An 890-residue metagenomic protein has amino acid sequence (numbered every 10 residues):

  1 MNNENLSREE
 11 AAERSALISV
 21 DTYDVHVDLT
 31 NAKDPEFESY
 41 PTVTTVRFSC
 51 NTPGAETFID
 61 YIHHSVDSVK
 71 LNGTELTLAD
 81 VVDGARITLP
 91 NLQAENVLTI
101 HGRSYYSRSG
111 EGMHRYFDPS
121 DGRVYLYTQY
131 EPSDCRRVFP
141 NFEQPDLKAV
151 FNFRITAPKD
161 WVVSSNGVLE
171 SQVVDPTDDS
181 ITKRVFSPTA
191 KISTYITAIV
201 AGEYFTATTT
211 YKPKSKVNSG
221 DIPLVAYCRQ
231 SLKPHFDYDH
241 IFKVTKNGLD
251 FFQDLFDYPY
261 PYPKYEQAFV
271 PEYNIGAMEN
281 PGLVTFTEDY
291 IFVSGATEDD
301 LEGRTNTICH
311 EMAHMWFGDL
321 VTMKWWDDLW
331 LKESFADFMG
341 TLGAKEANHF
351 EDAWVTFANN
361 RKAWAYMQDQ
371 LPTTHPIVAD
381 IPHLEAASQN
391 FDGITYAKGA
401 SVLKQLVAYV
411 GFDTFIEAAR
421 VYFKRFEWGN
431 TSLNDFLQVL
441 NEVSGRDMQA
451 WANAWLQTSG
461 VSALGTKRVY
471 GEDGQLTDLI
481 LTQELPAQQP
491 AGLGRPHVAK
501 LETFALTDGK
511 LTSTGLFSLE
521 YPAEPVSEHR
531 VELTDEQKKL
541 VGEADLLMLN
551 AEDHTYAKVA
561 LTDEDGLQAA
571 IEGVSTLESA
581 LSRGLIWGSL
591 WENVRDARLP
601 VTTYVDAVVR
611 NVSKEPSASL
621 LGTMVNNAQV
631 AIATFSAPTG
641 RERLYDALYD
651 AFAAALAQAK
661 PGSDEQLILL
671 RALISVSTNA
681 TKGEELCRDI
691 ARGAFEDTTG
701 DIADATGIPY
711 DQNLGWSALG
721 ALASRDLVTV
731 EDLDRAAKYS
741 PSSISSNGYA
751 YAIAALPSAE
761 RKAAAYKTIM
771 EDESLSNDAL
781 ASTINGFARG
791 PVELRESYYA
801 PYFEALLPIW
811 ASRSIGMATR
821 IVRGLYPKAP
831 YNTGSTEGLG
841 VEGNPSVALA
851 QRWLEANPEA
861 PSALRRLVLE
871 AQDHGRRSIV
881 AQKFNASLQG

Functional and structural regions predicted by a protein language model:
M1-P263, D289, S294, Y366-M367 (+17 more regions): Acidic/His-enriched low-complexity segments
N2, Q129, R154-A157, V162 (+7 more regions): Non-catalytic accessory/interaction domains
L6-E9, L17, F139, T307 (+3 more regions): Residue-level recognition of hydrophobic positions within alpha-helical transmembrane segments
R14-V27, V150-F151, Y238, G343-A347 (+4 more regions): Charged, low-complexity, helix-prone segments enriched in Lys/Glu/Asp/Gln
D24-K33, T322, V730-A736: General secondary-structure propensity
Y61, I308, I753: Small/polar loops that bind or transfer phosphate-bearing groups
G110, I196-E203, Y260-P263, F292-D299 (+11 more regions): Short, mixed-charge, low-aromatic patches
F186, V217-P490, T623, V630 (+5 more regions): Hydrophobic alpha-helical and helix-loop surface patches within well-folded domains that function as non-catalytic
